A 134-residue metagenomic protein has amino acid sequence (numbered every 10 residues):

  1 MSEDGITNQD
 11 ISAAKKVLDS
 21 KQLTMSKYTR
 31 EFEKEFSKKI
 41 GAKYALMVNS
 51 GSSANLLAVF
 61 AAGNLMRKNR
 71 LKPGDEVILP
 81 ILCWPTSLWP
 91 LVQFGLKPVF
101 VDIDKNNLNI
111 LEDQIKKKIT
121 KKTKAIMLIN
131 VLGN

Functional and structural regions predicted by a protein language model:
M1-L23, K27: N-terminal "arm"/small-domain region of PLP-dependent enzymes with the aminotransferase-like
Q22, S26-E76, P90-V92, F100: Phosphate-binding glycine-rich loop
M47, L79, A125-L128: A short beta-strand submotif of the Rossmann-like class I SAM-dependent methyltransferase core that lines
S52, P85, N109: Glycine-rich phosphate-binding loop at the start of an alpha helix
I81, F100-D104: Short beta->alpha connector loops at strand-helix junctions that form conserved, small/polar/Pro-enriched
L82-L88: Conserved coil-to-alpha-helix start sites within the AMP-binding
G95: Structured binding elements
N106-N134: Active-site phosphate-binding strand-loop segment of PLP-dependent enzymes
